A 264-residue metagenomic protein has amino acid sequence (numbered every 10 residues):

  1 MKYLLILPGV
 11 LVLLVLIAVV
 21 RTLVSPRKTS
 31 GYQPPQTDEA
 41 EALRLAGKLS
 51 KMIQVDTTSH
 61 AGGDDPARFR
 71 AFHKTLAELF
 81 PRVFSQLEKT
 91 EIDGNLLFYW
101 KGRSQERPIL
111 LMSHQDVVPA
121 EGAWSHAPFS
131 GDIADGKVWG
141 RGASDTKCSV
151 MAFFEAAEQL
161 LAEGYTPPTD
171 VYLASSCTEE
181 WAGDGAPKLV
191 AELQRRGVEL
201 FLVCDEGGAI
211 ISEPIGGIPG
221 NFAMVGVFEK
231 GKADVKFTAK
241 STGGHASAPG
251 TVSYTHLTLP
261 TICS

Functional and structural regions predicted by a protein language model:
M1-I6: Feature marks short, highly hydrophobic, charge-poor N-terminal signal-anchor/signal peptide-like helices that anchor
L11-R141, E163-P167: Acidic/His- and Gly-rich active-site-bordering loop/insert found across diverse amide/peptide-bond hydrolases
E106, H126, P168, V198-E199 (+2 more regions): Short, solvent-exposed loop/turn segments at the edges of secondary structure
M112-H114, S175, C204-E206, T238-K240: Short beta-strand segments
S144-M224: Acidic/histidine-rich catalytic neighborhood of metal-dependent amide-processing enzymes
P219-N221, K240-S247: Flexible glycine/proline-enriched surface loops and loop-helix/loop-strand junctions
V235, T242, S253-L257: Polar, glycine-rich mid-to-C-terminal structural blocks that act as macromolecule-binding/assembly scaffolds
H256, T261-S264: Single conserved hydrophobic/aromatic residue that forms the stacking wall/gate of nucleotide- or nucleobase-binding
